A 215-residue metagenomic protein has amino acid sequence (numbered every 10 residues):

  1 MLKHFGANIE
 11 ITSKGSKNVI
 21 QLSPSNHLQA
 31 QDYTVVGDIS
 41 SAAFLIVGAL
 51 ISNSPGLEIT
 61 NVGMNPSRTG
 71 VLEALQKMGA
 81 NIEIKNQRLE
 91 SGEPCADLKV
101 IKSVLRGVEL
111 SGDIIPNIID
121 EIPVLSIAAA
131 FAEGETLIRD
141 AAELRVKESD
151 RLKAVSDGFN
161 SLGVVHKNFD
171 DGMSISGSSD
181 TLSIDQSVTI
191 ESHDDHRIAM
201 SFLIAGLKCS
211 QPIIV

Functional and structural regions predicted by a protein language model:
M1-V215: Short, structured segments at the rim of ligand-binding sites
